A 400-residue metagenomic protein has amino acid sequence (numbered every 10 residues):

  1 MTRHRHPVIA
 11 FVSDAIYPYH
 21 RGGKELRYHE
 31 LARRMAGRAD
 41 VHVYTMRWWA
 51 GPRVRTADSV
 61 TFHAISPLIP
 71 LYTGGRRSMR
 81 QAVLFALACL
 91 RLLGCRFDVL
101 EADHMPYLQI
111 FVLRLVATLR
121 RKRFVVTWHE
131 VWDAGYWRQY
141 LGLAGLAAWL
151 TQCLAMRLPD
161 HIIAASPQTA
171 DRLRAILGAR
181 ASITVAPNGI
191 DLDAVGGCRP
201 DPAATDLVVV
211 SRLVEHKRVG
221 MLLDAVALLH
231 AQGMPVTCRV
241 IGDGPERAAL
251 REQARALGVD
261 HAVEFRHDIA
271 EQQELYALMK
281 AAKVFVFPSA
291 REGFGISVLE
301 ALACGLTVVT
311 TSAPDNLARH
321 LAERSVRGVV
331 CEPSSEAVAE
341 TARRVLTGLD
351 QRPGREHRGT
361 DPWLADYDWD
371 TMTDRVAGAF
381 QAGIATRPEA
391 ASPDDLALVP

Functional and structural regions predicted by a protein language model:
A10, R199-V226: Conserved donor-binding/catalytic core segment of Leloir-type glycosyltransferases
R47, Q168, G189: Carbohydrate-associated surface elements
L90, L115-L119, W132, A144-I162: Membrane-proximal helix-turn-helix segments that form the acceptor-binding/catalytic region of lipid-linked
R251-I269: Nucleotide-activated donor-binding/catalytic signature segment of Leloir-type glycosyltransferases, i.e., the conserved
Y276-A282: Short alpha-helical donor nucleotide-sugar binding micro-motif in glycosyltransferases
A290: Aromatic "clamp/platform" in nucleotide-sugar-dependent glycosyltransferases that forms part of the donor/acceptor
T307-S312, N316: Short hydrophobic beta-strand element within catalytic cores of glycosyltransferases and related nucleotide-activated
E323-E336, R344-D350: Conserved acidic donor-binding segment of nucleotide-sugar-dependent glycosyltransferases
